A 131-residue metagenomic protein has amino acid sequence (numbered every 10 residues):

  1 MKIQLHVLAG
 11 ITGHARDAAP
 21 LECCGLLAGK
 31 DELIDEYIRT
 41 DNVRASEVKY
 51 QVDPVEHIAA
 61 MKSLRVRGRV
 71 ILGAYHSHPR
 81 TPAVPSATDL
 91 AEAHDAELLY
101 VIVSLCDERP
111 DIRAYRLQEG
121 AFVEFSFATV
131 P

Functional and structural regions predicted by a protein language model:
M1-I71, R80-P131: Conserved beta-strand-loop surface patch within small alpha/beta domains used for substrate/adaptor or ligand engagement
A74: Conserved, mostly hydrophobic/aromatic
S77: Short, well-ordered beta-to-alpha junction loops that form the rim of enzyme active sites and present histidine/acidic
